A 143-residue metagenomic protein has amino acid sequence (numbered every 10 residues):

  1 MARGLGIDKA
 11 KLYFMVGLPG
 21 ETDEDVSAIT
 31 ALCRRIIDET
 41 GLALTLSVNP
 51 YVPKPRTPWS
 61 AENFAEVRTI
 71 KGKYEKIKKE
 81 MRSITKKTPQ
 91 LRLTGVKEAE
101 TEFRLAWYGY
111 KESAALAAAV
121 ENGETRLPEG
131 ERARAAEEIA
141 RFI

Functional and structural regions predicted by a protein language model:
M1-T57, T69-G95: Conserved C-terminal portion of the radical SAM core fold that forms the substrate/S-adenosylmethionine-binding
V16-G17, K54, E62, I77 (+2 more regions): Generic signature of intrinsically disordered, low-complexity segments enriched in small/polar residues
D25-I29, W59-T69, L105-E112: Short secondary-structure boundary/capping segments
P55-R56, N63, T69, V120 (+1 more regions): Solvent-exposed, flexible loop/coil residues
K79, S83-I143: Radical SAM enzyme core and accessory elements
